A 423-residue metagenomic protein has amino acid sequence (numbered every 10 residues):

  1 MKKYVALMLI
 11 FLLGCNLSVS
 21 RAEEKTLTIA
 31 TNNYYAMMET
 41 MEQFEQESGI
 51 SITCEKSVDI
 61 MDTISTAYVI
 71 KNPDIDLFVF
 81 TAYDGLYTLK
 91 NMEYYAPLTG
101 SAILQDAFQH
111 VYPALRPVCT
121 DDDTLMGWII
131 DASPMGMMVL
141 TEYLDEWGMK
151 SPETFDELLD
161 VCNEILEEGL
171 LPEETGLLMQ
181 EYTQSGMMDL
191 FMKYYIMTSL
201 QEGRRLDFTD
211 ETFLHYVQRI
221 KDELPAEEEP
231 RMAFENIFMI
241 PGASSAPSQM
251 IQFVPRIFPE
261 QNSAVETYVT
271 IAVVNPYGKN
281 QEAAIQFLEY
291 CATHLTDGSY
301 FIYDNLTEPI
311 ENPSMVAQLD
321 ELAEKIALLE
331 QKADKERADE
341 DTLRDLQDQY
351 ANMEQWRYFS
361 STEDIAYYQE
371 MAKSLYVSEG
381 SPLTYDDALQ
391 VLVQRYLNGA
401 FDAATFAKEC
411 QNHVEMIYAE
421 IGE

Functional and structural regions predicted by a protein language model:
E23-Y34, I50-E55, L77: Short, well-ordered beta-strand elements
T28, T124, P247-Q331: Extracytoplasmic/periplasmic substrate-recognition and gating elements
N33-S51, L389: Short, polar/charged alpha-helical segment
A36, T120, I326-E420: C-terminal capping/gating helix-and-loop segments adjacent to ligand/active sites or protein-protein/ligand interfaces
E47-V111, E142-E153, R231, P241-A246: Extracytoplasmic "Venus flytrap"/periplasmic binding protein-like
T81-G136, I251-F258: Hinge/lid segment of periplasmic solute-binding proteins
T124-I130, M135, L159-L206: Extracytoplasmic/periplasmic solute-binding protein
Y194, S199-E229, P247-F258: Glycine-centered hinge/linker elements that transmit conformational signals in sensory and ligand-binding systems
